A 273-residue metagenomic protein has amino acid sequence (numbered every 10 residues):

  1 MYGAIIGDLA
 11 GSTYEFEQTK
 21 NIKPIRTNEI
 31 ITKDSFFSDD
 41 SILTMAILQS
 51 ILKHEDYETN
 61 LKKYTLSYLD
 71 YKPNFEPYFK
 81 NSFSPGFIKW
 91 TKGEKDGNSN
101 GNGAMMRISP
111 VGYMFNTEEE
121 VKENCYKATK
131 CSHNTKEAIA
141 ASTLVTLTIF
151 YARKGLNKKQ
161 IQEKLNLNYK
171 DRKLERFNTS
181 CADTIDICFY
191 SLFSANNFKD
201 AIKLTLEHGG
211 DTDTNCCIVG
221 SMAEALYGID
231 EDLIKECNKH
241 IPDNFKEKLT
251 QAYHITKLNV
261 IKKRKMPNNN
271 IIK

Functional and structural regions predicted by a protein language model:
M1-K273: Structured, active/binding-site neighborhoods that engage oxygen-rich ligands
